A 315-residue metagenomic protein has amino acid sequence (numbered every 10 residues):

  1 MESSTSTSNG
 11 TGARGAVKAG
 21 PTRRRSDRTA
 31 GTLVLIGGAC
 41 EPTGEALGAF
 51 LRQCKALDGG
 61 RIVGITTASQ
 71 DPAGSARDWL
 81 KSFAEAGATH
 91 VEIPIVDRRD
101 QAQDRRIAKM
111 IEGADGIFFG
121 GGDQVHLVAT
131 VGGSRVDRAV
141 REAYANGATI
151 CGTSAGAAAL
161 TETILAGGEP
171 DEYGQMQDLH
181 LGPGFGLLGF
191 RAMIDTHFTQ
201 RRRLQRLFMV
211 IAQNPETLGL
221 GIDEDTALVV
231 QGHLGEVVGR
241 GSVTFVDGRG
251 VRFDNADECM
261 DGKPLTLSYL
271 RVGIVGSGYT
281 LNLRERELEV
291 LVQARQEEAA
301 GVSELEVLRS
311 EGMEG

Functional and structural regions predicted by a protein language model:
E2-D58, Q70-E85, A166, P170-G315: C-terminal and late-domain segments of enzyme folds
L35, E92-P94, F118-F119, I150-T153 (+1 more regions): General beta-strand structural signal in soluble alpha/beta enzymes
Q53, K109-G113, G133-G147: Catalytic-core regions built around general acid/base machinery
R61-T67: Short internal beta-strands
S69-G113, F119, H126: Portal/gating segments that form or line small-molecule/metal binding sites
F118-G121, V140-I164: Catalytic nucleophile loop
Q124-S134: Glycine/threonine-rich flexible loop motifs
